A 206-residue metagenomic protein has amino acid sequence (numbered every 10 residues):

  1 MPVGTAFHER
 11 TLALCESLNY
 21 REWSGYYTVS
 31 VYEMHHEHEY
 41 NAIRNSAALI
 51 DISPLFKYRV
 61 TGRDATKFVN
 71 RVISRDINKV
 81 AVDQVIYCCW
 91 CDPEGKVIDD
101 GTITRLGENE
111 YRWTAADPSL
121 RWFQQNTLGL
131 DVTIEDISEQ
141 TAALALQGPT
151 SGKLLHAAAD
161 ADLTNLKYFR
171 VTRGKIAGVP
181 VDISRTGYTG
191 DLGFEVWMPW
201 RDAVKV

Functional and structural regions predicted by a protein language model:
M1-C91, K96: Acidic, proline/glycine-enriched N-terminal capping motif
D99-V206: Acidic, low-complexity central loop/insert segments
